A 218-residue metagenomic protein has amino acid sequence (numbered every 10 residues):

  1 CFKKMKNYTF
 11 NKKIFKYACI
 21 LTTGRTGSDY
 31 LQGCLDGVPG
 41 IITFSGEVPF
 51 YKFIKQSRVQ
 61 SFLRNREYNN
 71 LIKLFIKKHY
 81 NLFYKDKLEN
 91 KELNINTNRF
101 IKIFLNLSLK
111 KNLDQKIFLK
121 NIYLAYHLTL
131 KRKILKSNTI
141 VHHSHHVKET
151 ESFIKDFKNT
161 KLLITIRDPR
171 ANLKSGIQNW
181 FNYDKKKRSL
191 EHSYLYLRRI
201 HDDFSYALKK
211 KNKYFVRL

Functional and structural regions predicted by a protein language model:
C1-Y17: Extreme N-terminal, non-catalytic leader segments that precede Walker-type/kinase nucleotide-binding cores
L21-T22: The Walker A (P-loop) glycine that initiates the GxxxxGKT/S ATP-binding motif of P-loop NTPases
R25: Walker A (P-loop) phosphate-binding loop of P-loop NTPases
S28-G40: A conserved segment at the C-terminal end of the G1
G40, F50, V59, F181-N182: Residue-level marker of structural boundaries
I42-S45: Conserved catalytic segments around the Walker B and adjacent sensor/switch elements of P-loop NTPase domains
E47-V141: PAPS-dependent sulfation machinery
Q115, T129-L218: PAPS-dependent sulfotransferase catalytic domain
